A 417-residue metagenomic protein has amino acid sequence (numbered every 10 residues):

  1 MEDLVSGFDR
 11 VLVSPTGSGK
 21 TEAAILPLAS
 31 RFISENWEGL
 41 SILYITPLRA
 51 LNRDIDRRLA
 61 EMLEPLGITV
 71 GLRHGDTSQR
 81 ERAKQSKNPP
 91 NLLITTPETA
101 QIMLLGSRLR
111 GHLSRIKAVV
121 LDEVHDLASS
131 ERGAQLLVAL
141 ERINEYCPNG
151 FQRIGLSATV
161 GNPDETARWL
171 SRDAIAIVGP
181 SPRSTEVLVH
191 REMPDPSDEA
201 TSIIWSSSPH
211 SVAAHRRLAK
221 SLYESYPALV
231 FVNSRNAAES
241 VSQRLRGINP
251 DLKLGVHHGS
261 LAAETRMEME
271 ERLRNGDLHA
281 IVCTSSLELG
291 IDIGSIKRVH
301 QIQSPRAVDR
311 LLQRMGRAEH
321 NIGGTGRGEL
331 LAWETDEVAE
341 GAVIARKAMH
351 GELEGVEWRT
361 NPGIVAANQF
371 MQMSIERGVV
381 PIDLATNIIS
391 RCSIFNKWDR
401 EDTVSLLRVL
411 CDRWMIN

Functional and structural regions predicted by a protein language model:
E2-S18, A23-R377, I382-N417: Helicase motor core with emphasis on the C-terminal RecA-like subdomain
